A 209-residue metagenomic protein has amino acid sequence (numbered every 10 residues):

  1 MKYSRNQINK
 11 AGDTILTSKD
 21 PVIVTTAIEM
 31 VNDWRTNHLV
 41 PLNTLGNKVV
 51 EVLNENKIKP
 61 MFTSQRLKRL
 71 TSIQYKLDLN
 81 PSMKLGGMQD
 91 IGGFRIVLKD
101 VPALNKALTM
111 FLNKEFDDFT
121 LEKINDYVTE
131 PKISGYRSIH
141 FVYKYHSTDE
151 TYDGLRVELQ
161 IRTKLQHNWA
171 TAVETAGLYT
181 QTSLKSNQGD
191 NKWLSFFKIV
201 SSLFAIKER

Functional and structural regions predicted by a protein language model:
M1-N37, D153-R209: An acidic, glycine-/histidine-flanked metal-binding catalytic module
T26-L79: Surface-exposed, low-hydrophobicity interaction/linker segments
L45, L104-M110: Hydrophobic side chains in well-ordered alpha-helices
D78-Q89: Short, flexible, solvent-exposed loop/turn segments with mixed acidic/basic and small polar residues
Q89-I91, Y136-S138, G154: Short connector loops at helix/strand junctions that flank enzyme active sites, especially segments positioning acidic
I96: Residue(s) in the substrate-gating loop at a strand-loop-helix junction that position the organic substrate next
K99-A103: Helix N-cap motif at beta-to-alpha junctions
F111, D117-D149: Short Gly/Thr-rich strand-loop-strand
